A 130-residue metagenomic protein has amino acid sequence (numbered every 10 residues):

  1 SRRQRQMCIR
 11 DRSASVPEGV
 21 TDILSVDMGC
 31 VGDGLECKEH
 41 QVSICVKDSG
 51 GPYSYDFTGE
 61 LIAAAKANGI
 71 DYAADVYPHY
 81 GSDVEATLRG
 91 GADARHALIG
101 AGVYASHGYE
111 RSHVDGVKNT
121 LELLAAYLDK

Functional and structural regions predicted by a protein language model:
Q4-I9: Short, small-residue-biased leader/transition segments that mark boundaries at the very start of proteins
R10, G32-D33, A105-G108: Flexible loop/turn segments at secondary-structure boundaries
D11-S15, L88: A generic local secondary-structure boundary/capping motif
S15-G34, L98: A glycine-rich helix N-cap at a beta->alpha junction
P17-G19, Y127-K130: C-terminal amphipathic alpha-helical
G34-S43: Active-site loop ensemble at the mouth of alpha/beta enzyme cores that anchors a bound cofactor
S43-D129: Active-site-adjacent substrate-binding region of metalloamidase/peptidase-like peptide-processing proteins
